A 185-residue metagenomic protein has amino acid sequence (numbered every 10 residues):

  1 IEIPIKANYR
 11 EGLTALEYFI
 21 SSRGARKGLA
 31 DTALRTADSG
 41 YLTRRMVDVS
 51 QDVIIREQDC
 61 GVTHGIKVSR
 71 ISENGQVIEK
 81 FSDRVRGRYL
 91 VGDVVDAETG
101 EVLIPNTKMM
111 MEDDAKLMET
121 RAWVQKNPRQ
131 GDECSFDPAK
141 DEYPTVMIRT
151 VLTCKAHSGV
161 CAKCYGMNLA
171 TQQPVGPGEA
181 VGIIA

Functional and structural regions predicted by a protein language model:
I1-A185: Intrinsically disordered, low-complexity regulatory segments
